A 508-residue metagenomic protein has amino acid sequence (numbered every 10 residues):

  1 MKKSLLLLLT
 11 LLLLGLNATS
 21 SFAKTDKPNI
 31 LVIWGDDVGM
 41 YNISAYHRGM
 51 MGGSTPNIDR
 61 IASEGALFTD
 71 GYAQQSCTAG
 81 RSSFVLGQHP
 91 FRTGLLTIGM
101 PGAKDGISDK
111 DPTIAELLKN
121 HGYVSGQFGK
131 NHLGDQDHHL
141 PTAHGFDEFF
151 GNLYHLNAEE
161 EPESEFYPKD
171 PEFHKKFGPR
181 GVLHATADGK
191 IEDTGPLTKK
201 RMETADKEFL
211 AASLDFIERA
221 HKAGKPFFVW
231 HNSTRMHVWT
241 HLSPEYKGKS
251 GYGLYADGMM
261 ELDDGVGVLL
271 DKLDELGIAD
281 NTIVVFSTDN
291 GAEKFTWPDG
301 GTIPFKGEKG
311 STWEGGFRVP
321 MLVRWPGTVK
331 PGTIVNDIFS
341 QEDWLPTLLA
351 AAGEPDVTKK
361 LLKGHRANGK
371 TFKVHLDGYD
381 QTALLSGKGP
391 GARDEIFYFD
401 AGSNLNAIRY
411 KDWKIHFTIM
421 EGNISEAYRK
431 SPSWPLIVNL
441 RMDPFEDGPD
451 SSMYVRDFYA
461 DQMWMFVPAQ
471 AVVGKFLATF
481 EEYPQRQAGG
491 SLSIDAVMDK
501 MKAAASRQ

Functional and structural regions predicted by a protein language model:
K2, L7, A18-P435, L440 (+1 more regions): Formylglycine-dependent sulfatase
L12-A18: Hydrophobic membrane-targeting signal helices
